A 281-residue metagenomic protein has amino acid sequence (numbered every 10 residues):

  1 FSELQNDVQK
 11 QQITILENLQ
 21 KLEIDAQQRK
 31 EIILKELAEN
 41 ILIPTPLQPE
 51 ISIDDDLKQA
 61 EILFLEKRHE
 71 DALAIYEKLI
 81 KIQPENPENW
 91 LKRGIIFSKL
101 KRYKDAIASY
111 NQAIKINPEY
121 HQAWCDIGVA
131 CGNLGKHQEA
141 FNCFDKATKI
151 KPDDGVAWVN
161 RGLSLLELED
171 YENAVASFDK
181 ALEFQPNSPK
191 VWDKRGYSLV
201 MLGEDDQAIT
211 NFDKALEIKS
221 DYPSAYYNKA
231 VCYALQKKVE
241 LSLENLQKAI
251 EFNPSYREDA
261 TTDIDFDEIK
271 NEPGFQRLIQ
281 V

Functional and structural regions predicted by a protein language model:
F1-K58, L65-K67: Long, contiguous interaction/recruitment modules in multidomain scaffold/adaptor proteins
L57-F64, E88-K99, Q122-N133, V156-E167 (+4 more regions): Conserved alpha-helical positions within TPR/SEL1-like repeat arrays
L79, Q112-A113, K146-A147, K180-A181 (+2 more regions): Canonical positions in the second alpha-helix
S255-V281: Terminal, low-structured helical/coil segments at or just beyond the last alpha-helical repeat
